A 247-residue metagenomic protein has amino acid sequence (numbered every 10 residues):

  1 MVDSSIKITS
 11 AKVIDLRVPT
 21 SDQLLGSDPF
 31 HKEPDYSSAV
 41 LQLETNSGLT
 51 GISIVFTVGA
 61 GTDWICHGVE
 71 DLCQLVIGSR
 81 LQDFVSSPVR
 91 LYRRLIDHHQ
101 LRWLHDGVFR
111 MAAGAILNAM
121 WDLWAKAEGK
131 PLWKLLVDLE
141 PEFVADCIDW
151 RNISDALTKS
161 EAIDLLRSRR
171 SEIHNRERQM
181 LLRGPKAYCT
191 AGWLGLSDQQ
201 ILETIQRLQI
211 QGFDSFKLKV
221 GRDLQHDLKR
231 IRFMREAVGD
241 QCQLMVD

Functional and structural regions predicted by a protein language model:
V2-M245: N-terminal capping/lid subdomain adjacent to the active-site entrance of alpha/beta enzymes
